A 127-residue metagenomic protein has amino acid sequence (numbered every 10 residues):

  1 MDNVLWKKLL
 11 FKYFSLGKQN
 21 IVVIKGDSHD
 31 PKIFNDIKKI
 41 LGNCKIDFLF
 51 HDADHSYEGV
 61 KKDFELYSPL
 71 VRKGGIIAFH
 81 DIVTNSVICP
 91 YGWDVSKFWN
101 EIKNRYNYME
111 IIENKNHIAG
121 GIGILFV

Functional and structural regions predicted by a protein language model:
M1-V127: S-adenosylmethionine/decaboxylated-SAM
